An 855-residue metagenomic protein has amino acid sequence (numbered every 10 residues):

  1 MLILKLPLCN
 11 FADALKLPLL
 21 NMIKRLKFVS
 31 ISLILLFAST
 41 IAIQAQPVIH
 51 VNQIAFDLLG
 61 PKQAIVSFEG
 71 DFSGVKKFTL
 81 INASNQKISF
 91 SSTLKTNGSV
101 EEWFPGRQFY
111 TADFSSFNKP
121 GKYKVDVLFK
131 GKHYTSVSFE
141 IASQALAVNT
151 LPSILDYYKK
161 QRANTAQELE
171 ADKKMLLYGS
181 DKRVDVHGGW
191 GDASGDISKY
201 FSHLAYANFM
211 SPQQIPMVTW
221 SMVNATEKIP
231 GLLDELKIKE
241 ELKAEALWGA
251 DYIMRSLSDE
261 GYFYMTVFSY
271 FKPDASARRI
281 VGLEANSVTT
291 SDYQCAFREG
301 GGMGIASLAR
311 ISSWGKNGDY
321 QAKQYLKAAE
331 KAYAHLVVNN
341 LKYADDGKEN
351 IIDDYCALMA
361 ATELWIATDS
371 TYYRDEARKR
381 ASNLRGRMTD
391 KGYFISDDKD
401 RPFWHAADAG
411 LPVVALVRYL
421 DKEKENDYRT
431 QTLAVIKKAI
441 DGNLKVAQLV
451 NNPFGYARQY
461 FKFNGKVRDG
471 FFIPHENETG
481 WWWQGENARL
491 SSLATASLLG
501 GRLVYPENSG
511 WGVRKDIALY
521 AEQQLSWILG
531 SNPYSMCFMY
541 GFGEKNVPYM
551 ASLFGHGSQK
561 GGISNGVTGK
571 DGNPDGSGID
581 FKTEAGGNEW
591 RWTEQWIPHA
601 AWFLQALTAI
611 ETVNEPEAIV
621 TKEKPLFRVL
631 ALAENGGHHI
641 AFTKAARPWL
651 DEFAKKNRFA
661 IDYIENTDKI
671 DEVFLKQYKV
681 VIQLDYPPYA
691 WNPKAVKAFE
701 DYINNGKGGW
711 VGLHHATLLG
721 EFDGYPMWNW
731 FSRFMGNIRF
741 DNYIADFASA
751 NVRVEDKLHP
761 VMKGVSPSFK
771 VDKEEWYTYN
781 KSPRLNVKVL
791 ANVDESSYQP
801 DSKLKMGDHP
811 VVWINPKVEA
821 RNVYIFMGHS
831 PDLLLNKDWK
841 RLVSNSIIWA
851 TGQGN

Functional and structural regions predicted by a protein language model:
S30-T40: Bacterial N-terminal signal peptides
I43-A45: Boundary at the C-terminal end of the N-terminal hydrophobic targeting segment
I54-H133, K159-P216, N224-A225, S269-W314 (+5 more regions): Aromatic (Trp/Tyr) and acidic
A142-L169, E245-G261, L326-A344, Y372-I395 (+2 more regions): Long, well-ordered core segments of solenoidal/helical folds
V620-F627, K656, E665, S796-V811 (+1 more regions): Extracellular ligand-binding/catalytic regions of CAZymes and related secreted enzymes and adhesion modules
L630-L719: Helical hinge/lid and interdomain linker segments adjacent to catalytic or ligand-binding clefts that mediate domain
Y689-G764: A glycine-rich, often tryptophan-bearing local segment used as a flexible ligand/cofactor-contacting loop or short
A745-E819: Catalytic beta-strand/loop cores that center a nucleophilic Ser/Cys/Thr and support acyl-enzyme chemistry
